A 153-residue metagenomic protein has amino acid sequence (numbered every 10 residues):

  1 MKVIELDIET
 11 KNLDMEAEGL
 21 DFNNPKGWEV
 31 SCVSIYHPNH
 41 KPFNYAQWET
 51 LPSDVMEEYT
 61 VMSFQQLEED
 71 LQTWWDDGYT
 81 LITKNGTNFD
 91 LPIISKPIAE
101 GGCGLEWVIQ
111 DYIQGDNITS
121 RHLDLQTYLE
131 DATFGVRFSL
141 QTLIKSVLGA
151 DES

Functional and structural regions predicted by a protein language model:
M1-V30, S34, P42: Entry/capping segment at the start of metal-dependent catalytic domains with acidic active-site entry clusters
N39-V147: Conserved DEDDh/DEDDy metal-dependent 3′-5′ exonuclease domain
L148-S153: A short, charged helix-loop
